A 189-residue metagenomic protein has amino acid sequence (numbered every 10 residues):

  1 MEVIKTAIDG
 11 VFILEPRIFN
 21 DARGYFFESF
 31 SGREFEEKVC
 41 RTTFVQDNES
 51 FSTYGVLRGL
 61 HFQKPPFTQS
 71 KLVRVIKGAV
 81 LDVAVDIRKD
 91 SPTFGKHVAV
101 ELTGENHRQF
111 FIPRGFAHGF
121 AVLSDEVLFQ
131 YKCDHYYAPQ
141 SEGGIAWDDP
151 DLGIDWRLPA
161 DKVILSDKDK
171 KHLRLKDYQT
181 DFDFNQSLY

Functional and structural regions predicted by a protein language model:
M1-E105, S124-E126, C133, A138-Y189: Non-catalytic, conserved peripheral segments adjacent to functional cores
F110, H118-L123: Short beta-strand His + acidic residue motifs that chelate non-heme Fe in jelly-roll/DSBH and cupin folds
